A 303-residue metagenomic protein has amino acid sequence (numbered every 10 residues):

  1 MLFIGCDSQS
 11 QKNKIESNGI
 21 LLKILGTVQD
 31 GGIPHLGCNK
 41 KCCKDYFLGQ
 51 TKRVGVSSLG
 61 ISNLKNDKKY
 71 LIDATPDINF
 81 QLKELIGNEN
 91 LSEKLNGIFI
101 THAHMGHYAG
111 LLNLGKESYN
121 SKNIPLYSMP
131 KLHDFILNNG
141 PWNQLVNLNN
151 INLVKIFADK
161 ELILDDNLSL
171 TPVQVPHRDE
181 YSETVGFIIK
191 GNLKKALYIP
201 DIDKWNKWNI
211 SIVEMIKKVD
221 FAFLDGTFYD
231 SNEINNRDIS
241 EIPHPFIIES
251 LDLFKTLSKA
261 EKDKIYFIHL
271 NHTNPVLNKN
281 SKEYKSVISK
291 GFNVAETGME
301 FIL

Functional and structural regions predicted by a protein language model:
M1-S17: Bacterial Sec-dependent N-terminal signal peptides
K12-G87, L153-M215, E300-L303: Core dinuclear metal-dependent hydrolase active-site scaffold
N18, K122, V146-N152, D165-L168 (+1 more regions): A short helix-to-beta-strand connector/capping loop
G32, Y108-A109, N232, P275: Glycine/Thr-rich phosphate-binding loops of Rossmann-like dinucleotide-binding domains
S62-Y127, D220: Active-site metal-binding motif and surrounding structural segment of the metallo-beta-lactamase
L71, L126-S128, L197-Y198, F267: Structural beta-sheet core signal
K131-G140: A short, active-site helix/loop in glycosyltransferases that binds the activated sugar's phosphate group
L193-K195, I202-M299: Cap/insert and terminal regions of metallo-dependent hydrolase folds
